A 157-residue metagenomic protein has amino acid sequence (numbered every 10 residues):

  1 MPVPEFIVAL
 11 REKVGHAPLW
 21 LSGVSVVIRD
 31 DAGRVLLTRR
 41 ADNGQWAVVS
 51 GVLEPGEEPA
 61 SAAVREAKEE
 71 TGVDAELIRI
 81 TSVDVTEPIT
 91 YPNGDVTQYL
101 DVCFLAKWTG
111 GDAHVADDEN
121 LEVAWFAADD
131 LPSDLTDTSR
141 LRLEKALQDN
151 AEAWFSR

Functional and structural regions predicted by a protein language model:
M1-S25: Acidic, metal-coordinating catalytic segment for phosphate/diphosphate chemistry, firing primarily on the Nudix
I7-R11, Q148-R157: Acidic/histidine-enriched, glycine/proline-rich intrinsically disordered or flexible terminal extensions
W20, G44, V96-L100: Residue-level preference for beta-strand/loop junctions
L21-G23, A32, N120: A structure-centric signal for secondary-structure junctions around beta-strands
S25-V27, R34-V35, C103-L105, A124: Residues embedded in well-ordered beta-strands
V27-R29, I78-T81: Conserved positions in beta-strands of structured domains
D30-E70: Conserved Nudix-box catalytic region and its N-terminal flanking loop in Nudix hydrolases and closely related
L53-L77, D84-K145, W154-R157: Unchanged
